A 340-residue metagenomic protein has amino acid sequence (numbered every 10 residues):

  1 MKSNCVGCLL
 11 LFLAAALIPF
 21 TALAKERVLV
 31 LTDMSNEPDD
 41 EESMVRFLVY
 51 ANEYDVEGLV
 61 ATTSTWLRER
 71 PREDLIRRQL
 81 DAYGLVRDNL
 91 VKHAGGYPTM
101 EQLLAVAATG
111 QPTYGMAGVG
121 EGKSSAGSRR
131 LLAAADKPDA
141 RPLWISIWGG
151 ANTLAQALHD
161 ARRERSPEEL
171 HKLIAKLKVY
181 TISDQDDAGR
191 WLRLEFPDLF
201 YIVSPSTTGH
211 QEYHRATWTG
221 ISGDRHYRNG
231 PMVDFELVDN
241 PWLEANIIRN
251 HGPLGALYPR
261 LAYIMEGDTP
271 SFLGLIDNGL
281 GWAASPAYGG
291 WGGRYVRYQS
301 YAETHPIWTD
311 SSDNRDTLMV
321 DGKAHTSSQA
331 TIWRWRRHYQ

Functional and structural regions predicted by a protein language model:
M1-L10: Bacterial N-terminal signal peptides that target proteins for export
A15-A16: Hydrophobic alpha-helical transmembrane segments of integral membrane proteins, especially lipid-exposed positions
L23-Q340: N-terminal acidic, glycine/proline-rich low-complexity segments
